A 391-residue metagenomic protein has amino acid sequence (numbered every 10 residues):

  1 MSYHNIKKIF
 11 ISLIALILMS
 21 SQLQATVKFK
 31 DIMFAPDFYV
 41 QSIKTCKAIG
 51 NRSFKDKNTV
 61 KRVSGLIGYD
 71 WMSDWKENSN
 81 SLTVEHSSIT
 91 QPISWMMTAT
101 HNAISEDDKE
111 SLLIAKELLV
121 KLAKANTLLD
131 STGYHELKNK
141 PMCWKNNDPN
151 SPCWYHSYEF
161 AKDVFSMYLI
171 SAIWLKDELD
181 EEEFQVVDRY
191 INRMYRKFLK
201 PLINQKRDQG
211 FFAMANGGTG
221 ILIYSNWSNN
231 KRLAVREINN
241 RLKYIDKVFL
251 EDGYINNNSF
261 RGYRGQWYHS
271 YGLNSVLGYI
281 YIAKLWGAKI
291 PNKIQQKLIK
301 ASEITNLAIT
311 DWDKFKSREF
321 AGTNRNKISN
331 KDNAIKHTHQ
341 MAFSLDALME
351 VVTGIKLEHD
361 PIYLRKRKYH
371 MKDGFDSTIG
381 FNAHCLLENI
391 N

Functional and structural regions predicted by a protein language model:
M1, P152-Y155, F260-Y263: Short coil/turn segments at secondary-structure junctions
M1-S2, A25: Initiator methionine at the very start of the polypeptide chain
S2-I11: Bacterial N-terminal signal peptides that target proteins for export
I11-S20: Bacterial N-terminal signal peptides
A25-K206, A215, L242, I280-I282 (+1 more regions): Extracellular glycan-targeting catalytic surfaces
H156, F160, V186, Y190 (+5 more regions): Short, contiguous, pocket-lining structural segments that sit at or immediately flank catalytic/ligand-binding sites
N226-K316: Long, repeat-rich segments with strong aromatic
